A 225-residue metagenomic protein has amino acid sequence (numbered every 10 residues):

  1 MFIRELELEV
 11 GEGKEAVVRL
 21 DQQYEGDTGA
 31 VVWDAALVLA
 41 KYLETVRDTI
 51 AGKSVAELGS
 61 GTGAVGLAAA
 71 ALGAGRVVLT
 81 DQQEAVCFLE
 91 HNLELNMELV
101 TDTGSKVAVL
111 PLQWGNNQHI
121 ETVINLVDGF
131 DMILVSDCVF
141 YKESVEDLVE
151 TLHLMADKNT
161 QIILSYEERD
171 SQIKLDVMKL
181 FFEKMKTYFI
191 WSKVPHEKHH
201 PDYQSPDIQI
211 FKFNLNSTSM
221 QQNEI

Functional and structural regions predicted by a protein language model:
M1-I225: S-adenosylmethionine-dependent methyltransferases
